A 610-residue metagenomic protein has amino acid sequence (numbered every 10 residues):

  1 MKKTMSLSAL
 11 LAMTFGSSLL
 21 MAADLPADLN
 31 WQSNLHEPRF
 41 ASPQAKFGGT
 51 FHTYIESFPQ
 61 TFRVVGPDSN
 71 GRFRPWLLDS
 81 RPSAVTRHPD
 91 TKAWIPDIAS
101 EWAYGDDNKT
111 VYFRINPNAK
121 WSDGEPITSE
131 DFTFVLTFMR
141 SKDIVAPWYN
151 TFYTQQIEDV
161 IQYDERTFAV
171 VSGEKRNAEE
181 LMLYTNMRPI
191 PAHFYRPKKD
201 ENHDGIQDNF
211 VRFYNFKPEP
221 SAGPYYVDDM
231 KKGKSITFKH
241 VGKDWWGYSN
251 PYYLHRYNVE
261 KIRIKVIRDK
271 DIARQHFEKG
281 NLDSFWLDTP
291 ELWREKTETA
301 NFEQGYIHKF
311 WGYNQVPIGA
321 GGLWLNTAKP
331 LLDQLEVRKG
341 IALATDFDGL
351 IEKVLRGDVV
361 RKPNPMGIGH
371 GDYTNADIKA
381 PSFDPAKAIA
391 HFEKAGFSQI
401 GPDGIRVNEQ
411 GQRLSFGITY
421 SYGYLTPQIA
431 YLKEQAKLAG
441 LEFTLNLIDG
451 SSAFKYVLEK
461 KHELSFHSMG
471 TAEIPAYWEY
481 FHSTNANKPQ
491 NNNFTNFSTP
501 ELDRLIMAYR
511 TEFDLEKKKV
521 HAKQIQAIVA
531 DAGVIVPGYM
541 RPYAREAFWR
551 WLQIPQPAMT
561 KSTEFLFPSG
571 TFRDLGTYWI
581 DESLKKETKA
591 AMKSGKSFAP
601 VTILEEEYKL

Functional and structural regions predicted by a protein language model:
L25-R39, F47-D106, T137, P220 (+1 more regions): N-terminal lobe/hinge region of extracytoplasmic solute-binding protein
A27-D28, Q32-H36, I55, K231-H240 (+5 more regions): Detector for C-terminal structural segments
K46, N150-D204, P224, D229-K231: Surface-exposed binding/hinge segments that line and control ligand-binding clefts or catalytic entry sites
H52, T128-T137, E165-V171, G223-P224 (+9 more regions): Alpha-helical secondary-structure segments
R81, T86-A93, M187-K261, D271 (+3 more regions): Gly/Pro-rich hinge or "lid" segments in bacterial periplasmic/extracellular proteins
S100-V145, A169, A273-H276, L331-D333: Aromatic- and charge-enriched surface segment that lines or borders ligand/interaction sites
N116, F213-F216, D244-E298, K433 (+1 more regions): Ligand-site clamp/hinge motif
M139-K142, A146, D228-K239, K265-K329 (+4 more regions): Extracellular/periplasmic solute-recognition and catalytic clefts
